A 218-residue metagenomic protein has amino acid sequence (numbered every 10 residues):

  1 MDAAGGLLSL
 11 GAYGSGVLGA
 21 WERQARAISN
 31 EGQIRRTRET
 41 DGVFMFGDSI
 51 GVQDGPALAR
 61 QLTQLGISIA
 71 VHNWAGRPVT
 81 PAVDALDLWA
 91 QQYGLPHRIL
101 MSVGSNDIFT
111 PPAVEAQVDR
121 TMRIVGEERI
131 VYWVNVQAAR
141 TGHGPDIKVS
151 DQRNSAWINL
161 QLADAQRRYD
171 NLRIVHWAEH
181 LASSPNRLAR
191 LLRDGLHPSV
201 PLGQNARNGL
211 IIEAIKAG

Functional and structural regions predicted by a protein language model:
M1-M45, G51, Q92, R187 (+1 more regions): N-terminal secretory targeting modules
E31-R120, R140-D146, A156: Conserved SGNH/GDSL esterase-like catalytic core that processes O-acyl groups on lipids and polysaccharides
W74, V136, W177-E179: Active-site loop/turn elements of alpha/beta-hydrolase fold enzymes, especially the short glycine-/histidine-rich
Q91, D119-R123, L160-R167: Surface-exposed alpha-helical segments enriched in charged/polar residues
S102, V134-N135: Alpha/beta-hydrolase-fold catalytic nucleophile elbow
G126-I130: A short helix->loop->beta-strand "cap" motif at the edges of active sites that frequently abuts
T141-G218: Catalytic His-Asp segment of secreted/periplasmic serine-dependent ester chemistry enzymes
